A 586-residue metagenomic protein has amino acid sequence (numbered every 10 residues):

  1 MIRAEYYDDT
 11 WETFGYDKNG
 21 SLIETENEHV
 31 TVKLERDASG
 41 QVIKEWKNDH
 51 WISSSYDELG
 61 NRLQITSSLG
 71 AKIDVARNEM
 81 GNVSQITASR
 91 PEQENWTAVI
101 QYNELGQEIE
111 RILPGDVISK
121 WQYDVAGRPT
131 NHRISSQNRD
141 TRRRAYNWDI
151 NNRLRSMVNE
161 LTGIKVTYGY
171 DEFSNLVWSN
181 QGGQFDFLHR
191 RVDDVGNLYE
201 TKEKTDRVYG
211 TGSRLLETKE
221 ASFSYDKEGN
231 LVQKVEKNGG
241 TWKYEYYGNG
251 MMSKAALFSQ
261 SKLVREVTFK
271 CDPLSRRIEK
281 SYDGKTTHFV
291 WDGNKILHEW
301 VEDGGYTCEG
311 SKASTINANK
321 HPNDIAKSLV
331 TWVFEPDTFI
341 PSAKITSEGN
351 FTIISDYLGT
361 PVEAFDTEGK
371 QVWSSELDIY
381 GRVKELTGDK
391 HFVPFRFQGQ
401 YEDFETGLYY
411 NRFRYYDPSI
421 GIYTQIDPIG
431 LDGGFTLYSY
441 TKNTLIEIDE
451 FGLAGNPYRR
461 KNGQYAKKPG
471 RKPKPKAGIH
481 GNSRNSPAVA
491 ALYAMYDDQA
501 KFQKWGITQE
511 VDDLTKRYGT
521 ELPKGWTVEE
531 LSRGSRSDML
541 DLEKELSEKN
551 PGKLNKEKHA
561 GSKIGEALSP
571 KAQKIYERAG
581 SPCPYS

Functional and structural regions predicted by a protein language model:
M1, W11-E24, T31-Q41, W51-N61 (+17 more regions): Aromatic-rich beta-strand edge motifs centered on tyrosine
R3-E12, I23-V30, K44-H50, Q64-I73 (+16 more regions): Beta-turn initiation residues at beta-strand->coil junctions
R90-N95, Q137-T141, S259-V264, Y306-E309 (+3 more regions): Short, solvent-exposed loop/turn segments that connect beta-strands within catalytic domains and beta-strand-rich
D194, K204-T211, A343-R412, L445-E447: A motif-centric feature for acidic-aromatic and gly/ser/thr-rich catalytic loops and repeats
D272, D324-A326, F334-P336, H391 (+2 more regions): A short catalytic or substrate-binding loop motif that flags glycine-/basic-rich loops and adjacent residues that bind
G369-V383, F404-L408, R412-R414, P418-R471: Short turn/helix-capping motifs enriched in Asx and small/polar residues
A454-S586: Catalytic toxin/effector domains delivered as secreted proteins or via bacterial secretion systems
